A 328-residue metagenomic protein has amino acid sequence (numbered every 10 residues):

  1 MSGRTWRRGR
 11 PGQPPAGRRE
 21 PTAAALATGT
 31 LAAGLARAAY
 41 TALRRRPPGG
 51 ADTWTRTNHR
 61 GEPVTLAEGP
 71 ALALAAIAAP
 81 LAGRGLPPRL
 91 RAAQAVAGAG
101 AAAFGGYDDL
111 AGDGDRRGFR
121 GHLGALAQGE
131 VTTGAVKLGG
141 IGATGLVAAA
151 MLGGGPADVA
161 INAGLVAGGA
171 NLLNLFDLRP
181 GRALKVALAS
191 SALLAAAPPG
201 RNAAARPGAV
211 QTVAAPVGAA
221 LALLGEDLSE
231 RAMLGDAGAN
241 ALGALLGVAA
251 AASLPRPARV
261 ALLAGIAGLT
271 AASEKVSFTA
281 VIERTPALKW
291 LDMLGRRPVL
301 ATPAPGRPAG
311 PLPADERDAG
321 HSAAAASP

Functional and structural regions predicted by a protein language model:
S2-G3, A252-P328: C-terminal membrane-associated helical module and adjoining short loops/tails
S2-T22, H321, A326-P328: Intrinsically disordered, low-complexity N-proximal targeting/linker segments that flank membranes
W6, P14-V276, A280: "…together with the soluble PPM/PP2C metallo-phosphatase catalytic core" -> "…together with the soluble PPM/PP2C
